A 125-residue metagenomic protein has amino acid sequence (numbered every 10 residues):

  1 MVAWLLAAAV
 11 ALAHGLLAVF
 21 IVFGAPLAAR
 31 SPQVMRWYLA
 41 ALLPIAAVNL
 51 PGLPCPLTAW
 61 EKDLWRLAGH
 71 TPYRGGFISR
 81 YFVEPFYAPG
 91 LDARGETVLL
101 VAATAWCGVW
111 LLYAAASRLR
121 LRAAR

Functional and structural regions predicted by a protein language model:
M1-A3, L119-R125: Short, low-complexity, intrinsically disordered N-terminal peptides in bacterial proteins
M1-M35: Alpha-helical transmembrane segments and their immediate interhelical/interface regions in integral membrane proteins
L5-A7, E84-S117: Individual transmembrane alpha-helix segments
A11, L17, G52, L64-R66: Hydrophobic side chains within alpha-helical segments
H14-L17, I21-A25, L42-N49, A103-W110: Helical transmembrane-bundle signal
A29-P44, R120-A123: Interfacial segments of alpha-helical transmembrane regions
L39-D63: Hydrophobic alpha-helical membrane-insertion segments
P54-G95: Extracytosolic (periplasmic/ER-lumenal) interhelical loops and adjacent juxtamembrane/interface segments of multi-pass
